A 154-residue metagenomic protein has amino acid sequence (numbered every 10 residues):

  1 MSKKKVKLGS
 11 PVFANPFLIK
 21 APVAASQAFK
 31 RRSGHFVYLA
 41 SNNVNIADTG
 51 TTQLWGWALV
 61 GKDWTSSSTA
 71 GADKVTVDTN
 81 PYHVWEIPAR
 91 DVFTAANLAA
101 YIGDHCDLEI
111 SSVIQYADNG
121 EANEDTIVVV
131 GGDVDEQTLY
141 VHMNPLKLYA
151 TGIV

Functional and structural regions predicted by a protein language model:
M1-V154: Surface-exposed, low-hydrophobicity beta-strand/loop segments enriched in small/polar/acidic residues
